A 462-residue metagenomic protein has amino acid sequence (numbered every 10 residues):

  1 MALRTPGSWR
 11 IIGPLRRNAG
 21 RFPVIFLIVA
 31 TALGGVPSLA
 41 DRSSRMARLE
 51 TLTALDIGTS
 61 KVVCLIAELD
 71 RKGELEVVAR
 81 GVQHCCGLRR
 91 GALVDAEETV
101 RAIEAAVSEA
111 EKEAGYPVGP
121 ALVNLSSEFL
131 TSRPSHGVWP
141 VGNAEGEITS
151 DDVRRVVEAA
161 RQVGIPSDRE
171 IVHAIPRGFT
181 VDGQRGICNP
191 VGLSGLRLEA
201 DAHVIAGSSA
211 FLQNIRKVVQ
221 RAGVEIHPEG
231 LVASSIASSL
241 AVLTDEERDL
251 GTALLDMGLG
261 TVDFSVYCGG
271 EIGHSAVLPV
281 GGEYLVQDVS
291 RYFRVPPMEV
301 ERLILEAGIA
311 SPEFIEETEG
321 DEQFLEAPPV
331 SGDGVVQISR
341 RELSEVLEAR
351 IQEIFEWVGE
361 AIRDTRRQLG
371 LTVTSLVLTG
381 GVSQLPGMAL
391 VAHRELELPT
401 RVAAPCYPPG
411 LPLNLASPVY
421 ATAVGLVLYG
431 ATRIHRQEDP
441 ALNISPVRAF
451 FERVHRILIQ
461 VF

Functional and structural regions predicted by a protein language model:
R4, W9, R17-N18, P23-T59 (+11 more regions): Nucleotide/phosphate-binding catalytic cleft detector across ATP-hydrolyzing and phosphate-transferring enzymes
V62, S239-L240, M257-S265, L385-P386: Short glycine/serine/threonine-rich phosphate/pyrophosphate-binding segments that cradle anionic phosphate groups
L250-Y292: Glycine-rich phosphate-binding loop of actin/hexokinase-like ATP-binding domains
Q287, R341, E345, A349-E356 (+7 more regions): Feature representing long, continuous alpha-helical segments
N414-A421: Short, surface-exposed amphipathic charged segments that create phosphate/polyanion-binding patches used for binding
